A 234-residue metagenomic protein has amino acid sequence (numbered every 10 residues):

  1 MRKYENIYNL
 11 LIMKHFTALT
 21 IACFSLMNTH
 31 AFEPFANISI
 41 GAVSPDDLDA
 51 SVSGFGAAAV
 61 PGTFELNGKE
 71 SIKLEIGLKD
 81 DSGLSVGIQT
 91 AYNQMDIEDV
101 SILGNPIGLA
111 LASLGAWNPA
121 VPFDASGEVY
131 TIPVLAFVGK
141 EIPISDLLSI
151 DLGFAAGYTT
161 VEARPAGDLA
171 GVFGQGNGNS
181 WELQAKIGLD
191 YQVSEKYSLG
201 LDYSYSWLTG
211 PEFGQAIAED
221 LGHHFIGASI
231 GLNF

Functional and structural regions predicted by a protein language model:
M1-F35: Cleavable N-terminal export/targeting peptides
E33, I40-A42, E70-G167, Y191 (+2 more regions): Gram-negative (and chloroplast) outer-membrane scaffold detector with strong preference for beta-barrel transmembrane
V43-D47, M95-I97, Y158-A170, G178 (+1 more regions): Sequence/structural signature of outer-membrane beta-barrel proteins
S44-I72, G178-N179: Surface-exposed strand-loop-strand hairpins of Gram-negative outer-membrane beta-barrel proteins
D49-V52, V60-G62, M95-E98, A110-W117 (+1 more regions): Predominantly the C-terminal beta-signal and adjacent terminal strand-loop region of outer-membrane beta-barrel
A57-T63, A120-S126, D168-Q175, P211-A218: Extracellular loop and loop/strand-boundary signature of outer-membrane beta-barrel proteins
A136, F154-Y158, N179-I187, Y205: Hydrophobic alpha-helical segments of small multi-pass membrane proteins
E162-E182, K186-Q192, Y197-G200: Conserved binding-pocket/active-site segment within a compact domain
